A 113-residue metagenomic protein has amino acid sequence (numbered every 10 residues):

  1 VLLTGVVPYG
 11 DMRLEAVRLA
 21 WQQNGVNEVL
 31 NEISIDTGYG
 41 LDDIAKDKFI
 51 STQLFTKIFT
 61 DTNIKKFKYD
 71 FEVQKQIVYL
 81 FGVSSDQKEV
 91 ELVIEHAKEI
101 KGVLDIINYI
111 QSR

Functional and structural regions predicted by a protein language model:
V1-R113: N-terminal targeting leaders
